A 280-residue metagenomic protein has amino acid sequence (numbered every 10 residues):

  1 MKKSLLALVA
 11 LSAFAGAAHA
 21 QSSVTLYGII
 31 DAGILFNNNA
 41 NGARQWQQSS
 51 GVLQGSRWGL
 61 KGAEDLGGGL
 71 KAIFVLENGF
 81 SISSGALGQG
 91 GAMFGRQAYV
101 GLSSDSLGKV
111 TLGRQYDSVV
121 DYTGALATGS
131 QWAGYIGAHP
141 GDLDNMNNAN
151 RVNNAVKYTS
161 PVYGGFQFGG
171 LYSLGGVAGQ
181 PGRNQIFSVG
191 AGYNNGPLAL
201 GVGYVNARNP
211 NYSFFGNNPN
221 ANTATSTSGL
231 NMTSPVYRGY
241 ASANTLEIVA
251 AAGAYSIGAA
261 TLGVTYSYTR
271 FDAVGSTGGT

Functional and structural regions predicted by a protein language model:
M1-Q21: Gram-negative bacterial Sec-dependent N-terminal signal peptides
A10-A13, D31, S256: Short alpha-helical scaffold segments that flank and stabilize functional sites
S22-F36, W46-G175, R183-F187, G192-G203: Outer membrane beta-barrel
I34-G42, F80-A86, S118-Y122, G176-Q180 (+3 more regions): Gram-negative outer-membrane beta-barrel proteins
N41-R44, A138-D142, L230-Y237: Extracytoplasmic loops and strand-loop junctions of Gram-negative outer membrane beta-barrel proteins
N147, Q180, S242: Charged, low-complexity surface patches
Y172-G176, P235-R238: Surface-exposed cleft-lining segments at the edges of enzyme active sites
S188-T280: Detector for outer-membrane/organellar transmembrane beta-barrel domains, recognizing the amphipathic beta-strand
